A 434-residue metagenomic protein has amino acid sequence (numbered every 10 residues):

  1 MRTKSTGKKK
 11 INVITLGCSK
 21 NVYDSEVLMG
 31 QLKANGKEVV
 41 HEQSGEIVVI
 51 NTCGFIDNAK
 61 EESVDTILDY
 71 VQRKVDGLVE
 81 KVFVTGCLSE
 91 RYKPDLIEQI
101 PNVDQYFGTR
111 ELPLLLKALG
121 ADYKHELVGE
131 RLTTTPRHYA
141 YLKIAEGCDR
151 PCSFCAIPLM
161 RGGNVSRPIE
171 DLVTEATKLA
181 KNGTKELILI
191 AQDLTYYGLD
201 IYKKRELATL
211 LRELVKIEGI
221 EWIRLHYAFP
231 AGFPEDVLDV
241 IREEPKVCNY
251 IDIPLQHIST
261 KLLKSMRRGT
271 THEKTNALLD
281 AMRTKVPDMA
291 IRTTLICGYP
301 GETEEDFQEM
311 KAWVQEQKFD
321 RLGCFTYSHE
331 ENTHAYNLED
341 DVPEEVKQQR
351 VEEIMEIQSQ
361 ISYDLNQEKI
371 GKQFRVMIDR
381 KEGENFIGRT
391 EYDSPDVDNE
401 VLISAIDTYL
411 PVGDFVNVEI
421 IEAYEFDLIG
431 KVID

Functional and structural regions predicted by a protein language model:
M1-Y197, D236, V247, I251 (+6 more regions): Proteins enriched for Cys/Gly/acidic motifs involved in redox and nucleic-acid/cofactor modification
L16, P151, C155-G162, W222-A231 (+4 more regions): Conserved strand-turn element in the central/C-terminal portion of the radical SAM core barrel that lines
C18, G198-G219, S265-M266, Y327-Q360: Radical SAM enzyme [4Fe-4S]-AdoMet core and its adjacent flexible, acidic and glycine-rich loops/tails across
G54-A59, T184-T209, E213, I217 (+3 more regions): Conserved glycine-rich "GG(E/T)P / GGGxP" loop and the immediately following alpha-helix in the radical SAM core
L172, L189, L225, I253 (+6 more regions): Conserved, mostly hydrophobic/aromatic
K181, A208-T209, K216-I223, P234-L295: Radical SAM/AdoMet-radical enzyme domain recognition
Y202-V215, E235-N249, E302-F319, E344-Q349 (+1 more regions): Short, electropositive alpha-helical surface patch
N337-D434: Terminal RNA-binding accessory module
